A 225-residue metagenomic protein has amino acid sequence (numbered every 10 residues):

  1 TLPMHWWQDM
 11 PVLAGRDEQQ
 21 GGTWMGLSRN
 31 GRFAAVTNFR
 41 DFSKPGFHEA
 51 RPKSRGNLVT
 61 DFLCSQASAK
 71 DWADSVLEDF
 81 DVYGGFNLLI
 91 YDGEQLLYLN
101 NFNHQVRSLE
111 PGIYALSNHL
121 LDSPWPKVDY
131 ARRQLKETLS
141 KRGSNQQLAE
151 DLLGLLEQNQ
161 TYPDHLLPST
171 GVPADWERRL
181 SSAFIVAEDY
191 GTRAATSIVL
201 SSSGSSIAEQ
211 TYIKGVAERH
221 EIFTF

Functional and structural regions predicted by a protein language model:
T1-F225: N-terminal nucleophile
